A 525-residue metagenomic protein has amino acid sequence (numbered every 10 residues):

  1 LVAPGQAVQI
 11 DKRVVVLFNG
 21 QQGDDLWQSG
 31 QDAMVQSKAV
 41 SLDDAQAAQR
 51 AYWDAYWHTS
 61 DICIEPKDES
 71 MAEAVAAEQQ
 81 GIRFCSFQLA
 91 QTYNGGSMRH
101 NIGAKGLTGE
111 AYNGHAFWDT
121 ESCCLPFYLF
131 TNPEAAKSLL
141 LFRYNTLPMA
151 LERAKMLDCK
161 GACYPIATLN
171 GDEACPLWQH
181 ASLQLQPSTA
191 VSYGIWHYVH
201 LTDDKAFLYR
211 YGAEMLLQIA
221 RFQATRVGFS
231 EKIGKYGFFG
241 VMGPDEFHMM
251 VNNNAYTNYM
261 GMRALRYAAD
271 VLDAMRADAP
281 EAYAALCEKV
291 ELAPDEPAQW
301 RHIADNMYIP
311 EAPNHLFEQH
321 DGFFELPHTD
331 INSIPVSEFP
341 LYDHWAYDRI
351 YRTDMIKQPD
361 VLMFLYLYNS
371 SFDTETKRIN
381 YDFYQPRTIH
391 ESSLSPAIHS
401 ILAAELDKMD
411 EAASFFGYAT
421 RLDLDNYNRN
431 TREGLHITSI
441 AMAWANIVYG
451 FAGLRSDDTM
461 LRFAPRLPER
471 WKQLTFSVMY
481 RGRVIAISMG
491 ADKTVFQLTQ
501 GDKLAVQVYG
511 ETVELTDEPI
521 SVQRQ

Functional and structural regions predicted by a protein language model:
L1-A111, A346-R349: Acidic/polar, glycine-enriched structural segments that form the non-catalytic walls/loops of the carbohydrate-binding
I62, P66, Q88-Q91, S122-P133 (+8 more regions): Well-ordered alpha-helical scaffold segments within catalytic/enzyme domains
I64-Q79, G95-S97, F130-L140, V199-E214 (+4 more regions): Structural helix-adjacent loops and short alpha-helical linkers that scaffold large soluble proteins
Y93-T108, E134-Y193, V199, K205-R210 (+4 more regions): Helix-terminus loop motifs that line ligand-binding clefts
G103-H115, D158-A181, K235-N254, D321 (+2 more regions): Carbohydrate-binding/catalytic loop surfaces
A116-N145, R210, D273, L286-R432 (+1 more regions): Active-site core of glycosidic bond-cleaving carbohydrate-active enzymes
F222-L292: Acidic/histidine-rich catalytic neighborhood
D373-Y381, Q385, S393, I398-Q525: Non-catalytic C-terminal accessory modules of carbohydrate-active enzymes
